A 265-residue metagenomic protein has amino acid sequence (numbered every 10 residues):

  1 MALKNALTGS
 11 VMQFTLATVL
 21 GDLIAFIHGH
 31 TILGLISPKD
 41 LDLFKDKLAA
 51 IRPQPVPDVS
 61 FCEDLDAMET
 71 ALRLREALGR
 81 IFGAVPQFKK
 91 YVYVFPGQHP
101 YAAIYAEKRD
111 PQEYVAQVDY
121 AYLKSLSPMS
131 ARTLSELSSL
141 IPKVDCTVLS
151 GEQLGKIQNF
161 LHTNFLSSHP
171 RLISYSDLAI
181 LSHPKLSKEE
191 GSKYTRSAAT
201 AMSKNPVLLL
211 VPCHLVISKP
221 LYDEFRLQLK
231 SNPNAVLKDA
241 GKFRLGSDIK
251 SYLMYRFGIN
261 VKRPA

Functional and structural regions predicted by a protein language model:
A2-K188, I249, R256-A265: Basic nucleic-acid-binding alpha-helical/helix-turn surface characteristic of O6-alkylguanine DNA
H28, S203, H214: Short, loop-centered acidic/histidine patches that primarily coordinate divalent metals
I173, A201-M202, P233, R244: IMPase-like, lithium-sensitive Mg2+-dependent phosphomonoesterase catalytic core
S176, T200, H214, S251-Y252: Extracytoplasmic/periplasmic beta-strand context in beta-sandwich domains, especially the cupredoxin/COX2 CuA-binding
I180-L186, V216-R226: Short regulatory "switch" loops immediately downstream of catalytic or recognition motifs within protein catalytic
G191-L208: Regulatory, non-catalytic segments
L209-I217: Short Lys/Arg-enriched helix C-cap and helix-to-coil transition segments that create basic nucleic-acid-contact patches
K219-A265: …primarily DNA-binding HTH/wHTH and HhH modules…
